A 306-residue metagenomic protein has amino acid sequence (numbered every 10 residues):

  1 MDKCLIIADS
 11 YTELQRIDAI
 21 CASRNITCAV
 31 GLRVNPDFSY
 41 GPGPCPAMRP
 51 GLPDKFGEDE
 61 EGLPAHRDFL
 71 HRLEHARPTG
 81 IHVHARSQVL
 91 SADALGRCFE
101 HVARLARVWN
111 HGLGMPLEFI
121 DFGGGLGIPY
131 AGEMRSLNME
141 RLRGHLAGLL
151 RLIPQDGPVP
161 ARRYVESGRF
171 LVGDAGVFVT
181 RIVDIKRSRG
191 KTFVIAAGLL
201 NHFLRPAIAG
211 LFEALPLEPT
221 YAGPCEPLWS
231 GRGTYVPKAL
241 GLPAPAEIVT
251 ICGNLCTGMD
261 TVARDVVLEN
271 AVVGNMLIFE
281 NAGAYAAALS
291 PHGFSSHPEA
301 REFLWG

Functional and structural regions predicted by a protein language model:
M1-F119: Active-site-proximal beta-alpha core segment in soluble small-molecule metabolic enzymes
Y11, G57-E60, G96, S136 (+6 more regions): Electropositive phosphate-/nucleotide-binding environments in soluble metabolic enzymes
L14-Q15, F38, V89, I128 (+4 more regions): Glycine-rich nucleotide phosphate-binding loop and flanking beta-alpha elements of Rossmann-like dinucleotide-binding
I17-D18, G41-P42, A131-G132, D174-A175 (+1 more regions): Short glycine-/acidic-enriched loop or helix-start segments at secondary-structure transitions that form or flank
T27, V102-R104, V108, L142-P154: Alpha-helix-loop-beta-strand connector modules within alpha/beta enzyme cores
R86, I120-G127, V165-R169: Glycine-rich beta-strand-to-loop/alpha-helix junction loops that act as flexible
V89-C98, P129-L142, V172-D184, R264-V267: Short glycine/threonine-rich loop-to-helix capping motif typified by GTGT followed within a few residues by an Asp-Pro
P158-G306: Charged (often Lys/Glu-rich) extended helix/loop segments that serve as interaction or gating elements
